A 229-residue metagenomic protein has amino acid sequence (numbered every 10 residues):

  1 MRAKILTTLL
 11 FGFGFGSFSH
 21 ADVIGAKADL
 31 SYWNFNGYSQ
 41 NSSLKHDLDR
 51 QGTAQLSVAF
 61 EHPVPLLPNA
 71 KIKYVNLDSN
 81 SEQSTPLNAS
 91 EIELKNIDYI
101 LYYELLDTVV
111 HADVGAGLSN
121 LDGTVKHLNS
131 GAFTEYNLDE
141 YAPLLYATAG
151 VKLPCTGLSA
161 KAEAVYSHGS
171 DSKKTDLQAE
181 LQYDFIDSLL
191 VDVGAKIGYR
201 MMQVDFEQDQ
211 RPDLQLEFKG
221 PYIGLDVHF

Functional and structural regions predicted by a protein language model:
M1-G25: Cleavable N-terminal export/targeting peptides
H20-N80: Short glycine/proline- and aromatic-enriched beta-strand/turn motifs that initiate or cap beta-hairpins
D22-I24, R50-A54, E93-I97, V110 (+3 more regions): Residues that define the transmembrane beta-barrel architecture of outer-membrane proteins
I24-A28, L56, P68-I72, V110-A116 (+5 more regions): Transmembrane beta-strands of outer-membrane beta-barrel proteins
L30-N36, H62, Y74-D78, L118-T124 (+4 more regions): Transmembrane beta-strands of outer-membrane beta-barrel pores
Y38-L44, S81-N88, T124-F133, D171-L177 (+1 more regions): Outer-membrane beta-barrel translocator domains and adjoining extracellular loop/strand segments of Gram-negative
V64-L158, Y183, D187: Gram-negative (and chloroplast) outer-membrane scaffold detector with strong preference for beta-barrel transmembrane
D192-F229: Outer-membrane beta-barrel translocator/channel fold
